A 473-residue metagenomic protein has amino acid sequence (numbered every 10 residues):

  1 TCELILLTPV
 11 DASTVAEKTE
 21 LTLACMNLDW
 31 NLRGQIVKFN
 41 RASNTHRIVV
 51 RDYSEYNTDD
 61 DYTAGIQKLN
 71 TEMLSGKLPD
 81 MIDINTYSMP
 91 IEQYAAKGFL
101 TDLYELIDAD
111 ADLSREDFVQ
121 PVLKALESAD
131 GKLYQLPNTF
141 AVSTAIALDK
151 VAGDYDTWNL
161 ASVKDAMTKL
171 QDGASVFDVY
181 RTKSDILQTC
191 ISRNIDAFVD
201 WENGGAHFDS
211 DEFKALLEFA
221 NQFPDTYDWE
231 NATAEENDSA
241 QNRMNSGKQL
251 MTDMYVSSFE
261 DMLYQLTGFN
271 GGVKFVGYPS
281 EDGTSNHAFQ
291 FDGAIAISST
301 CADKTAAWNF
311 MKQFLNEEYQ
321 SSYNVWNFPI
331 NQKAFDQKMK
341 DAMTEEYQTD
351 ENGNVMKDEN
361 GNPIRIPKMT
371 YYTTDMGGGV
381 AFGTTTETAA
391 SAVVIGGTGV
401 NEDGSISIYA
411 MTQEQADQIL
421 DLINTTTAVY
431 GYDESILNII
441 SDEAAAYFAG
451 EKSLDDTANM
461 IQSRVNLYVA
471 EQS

Functional and structural regions predicted by a protein language model:
T1-P90, Q348, N354-P363, A410 (+5 more regions): Conserved N-terminal structural module of periplasmic/extracytoplasmic solute-binding proteins
S88-Q93, V256-G271: A ligand-binding cleft/hinge motif common to bilobed small-molecule-binding domains
S88-T144, A161-S162, V273-P279: Hinge/lid segment of periplasmic solute-binding proteins
Y104-D117, D196-E218, G277-H287, G450: Short, solvent-exposed loop/beta-turn-alpha elements that line the ligand-binding surface or hinge of extracytoplasmic
D130-S143, S162-N221, S246-M251: Extracytoplasmic/periplasmic solute-binding protein
N203-D238, L263-T267, G271-Y278: Glycine-centered hinge/linker elements that transmit conformational signals in sensory and ligand-binding systems
L266-T349, V355-K357, G361-Y371: Extracytoplasmic/periplasmic substrate-recognition and gating elements
F289, M356-V465: C-terminal capping/gating helix-and-loop segments adjacent to ligand/active sites or protein-protein/ligand interfaces
